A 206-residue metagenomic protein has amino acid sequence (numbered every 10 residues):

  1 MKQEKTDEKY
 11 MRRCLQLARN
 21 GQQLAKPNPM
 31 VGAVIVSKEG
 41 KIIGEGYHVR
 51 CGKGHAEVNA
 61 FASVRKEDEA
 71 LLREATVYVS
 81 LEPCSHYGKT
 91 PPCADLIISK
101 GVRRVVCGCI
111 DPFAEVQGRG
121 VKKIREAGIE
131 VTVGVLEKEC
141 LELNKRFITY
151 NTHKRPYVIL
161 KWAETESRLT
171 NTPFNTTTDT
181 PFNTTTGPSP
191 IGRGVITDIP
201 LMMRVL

Functional and structural regions predicted by a protein language model:
M1-L24, D68, G88-T176, P181 (+1 more regions): Zinc-dependent deaminase
K26-V31, R73-A75: Acidic, glycine-enriched active-site microenvironments
V31-G40, K161-W162: Short beta-strand scaffold segments in enzyme catalytic cores
E39-I43, R168: Short, glycine-anchored, charge-dense loop/turn motifs used at functional sites
I42-R50: A short, conserved beta-strand element enriched in hydrophobic/aromatic residues
Y47, G54-H55, V77-L96: Local cysteine-cluster metal-coordination motifs and their immediate loop/turn environment, predominantly Fe-S cluster
R50-A62: A short, polar/charged loop-to-alpha-helix boundary motif
A60-Y87: Mobile, glycine- and charge-enriched loop segments and immediately flanking short secondary-structure elements within
